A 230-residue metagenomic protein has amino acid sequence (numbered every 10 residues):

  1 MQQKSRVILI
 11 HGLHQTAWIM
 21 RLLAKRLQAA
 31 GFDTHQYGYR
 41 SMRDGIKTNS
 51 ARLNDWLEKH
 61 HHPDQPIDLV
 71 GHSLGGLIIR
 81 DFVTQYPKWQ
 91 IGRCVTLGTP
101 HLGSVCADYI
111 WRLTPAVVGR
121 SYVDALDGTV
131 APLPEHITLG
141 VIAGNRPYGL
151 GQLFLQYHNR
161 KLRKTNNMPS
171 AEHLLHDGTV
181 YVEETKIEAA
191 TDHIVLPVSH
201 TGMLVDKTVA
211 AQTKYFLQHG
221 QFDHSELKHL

Functional and structural regions predicted by a protein language model:
M1-S5, R21, Q28-F32, D223-L230: Alpha/beta-hydrolase fold catalytic core
S5-W18, R26-S41, I46-G140, L150 (+1 more regions): Serine-dependent carboxylesterase/thioesterase catalytic core of lipase-like alpha/beta-hydrolase/SGNH enzymes
A17-K25, D177-E184: Short, functional N-terminal and low-complexity linear motifs
H136-L230: C-terminal catalytic-base region of ester-bond hydrolases, centering on the histidine of the charge-relay
